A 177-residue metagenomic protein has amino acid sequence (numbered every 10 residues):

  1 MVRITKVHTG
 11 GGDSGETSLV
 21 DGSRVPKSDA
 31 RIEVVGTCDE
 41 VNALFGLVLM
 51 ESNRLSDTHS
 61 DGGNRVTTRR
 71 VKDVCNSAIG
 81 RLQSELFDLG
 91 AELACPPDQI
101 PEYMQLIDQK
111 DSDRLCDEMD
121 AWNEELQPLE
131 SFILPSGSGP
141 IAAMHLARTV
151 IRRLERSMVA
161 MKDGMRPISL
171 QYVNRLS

Functional and structural regions predicted by a protein language model:
M1-S177: Phosphate/pyrophosphate-binding loop motifs in nucleotide- or prenyl diphosphate-using proteins
